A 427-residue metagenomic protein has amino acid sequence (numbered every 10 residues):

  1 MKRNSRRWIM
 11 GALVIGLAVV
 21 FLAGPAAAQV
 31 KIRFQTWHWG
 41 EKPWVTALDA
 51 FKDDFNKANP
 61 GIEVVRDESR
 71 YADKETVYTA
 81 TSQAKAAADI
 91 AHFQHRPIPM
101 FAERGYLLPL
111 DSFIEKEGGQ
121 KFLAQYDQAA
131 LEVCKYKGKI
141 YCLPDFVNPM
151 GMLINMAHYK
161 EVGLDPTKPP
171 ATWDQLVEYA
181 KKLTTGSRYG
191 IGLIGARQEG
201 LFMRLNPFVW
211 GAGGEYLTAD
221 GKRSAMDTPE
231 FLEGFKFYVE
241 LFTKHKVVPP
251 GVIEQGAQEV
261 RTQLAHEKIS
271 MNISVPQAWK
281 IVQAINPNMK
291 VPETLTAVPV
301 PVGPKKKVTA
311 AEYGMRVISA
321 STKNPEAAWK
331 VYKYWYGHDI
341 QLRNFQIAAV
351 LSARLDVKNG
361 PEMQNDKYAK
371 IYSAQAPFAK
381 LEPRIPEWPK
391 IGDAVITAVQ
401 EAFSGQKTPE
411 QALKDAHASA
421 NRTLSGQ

Functional and structural regions predicted by a protein language model:
R33, A50-A129, K135, K160-D165 (+4 more regions): Extracytoplasmic "Venus flytrap"/periplasmic binding protein-like
W37, N56, M203-P207, A212 (+1 more regions): Extracytoplasmic/periplasmic substrate-binding proteins
E63, K160-E161, P166, T243-K246 (+1 more regions): Conserved C-terminal helix/tail region of periplasmic/extracytoplasmic solute-binding proteins
R70, H95-G151, V177, L201-R204 (+4 more regions): Hinge/lid segment of periplasmic solute-binding proteins
D111-Y126, P169, G195, A212-E233 (+4 more regions): Short, solvent-exposed loop/beta-turn-alpha elements that line the ligand-binding surface or hinge of extracytoplasmic
Q125-Y126, L295-P299, F345-T397, E401 (+1 more regions): Long, aromatic- and glycine/proline-rich binding clefts that accommodate carbohydrate-like moieties
Y136-D145, M150, D174-S224, I269: Extracytoplasmic/periplasmic solute-binding protein
V177-T184, D220-V252: Glycine-centered hinge/linker elements that transmit conformational signals in sensory and ligand-binding systems
